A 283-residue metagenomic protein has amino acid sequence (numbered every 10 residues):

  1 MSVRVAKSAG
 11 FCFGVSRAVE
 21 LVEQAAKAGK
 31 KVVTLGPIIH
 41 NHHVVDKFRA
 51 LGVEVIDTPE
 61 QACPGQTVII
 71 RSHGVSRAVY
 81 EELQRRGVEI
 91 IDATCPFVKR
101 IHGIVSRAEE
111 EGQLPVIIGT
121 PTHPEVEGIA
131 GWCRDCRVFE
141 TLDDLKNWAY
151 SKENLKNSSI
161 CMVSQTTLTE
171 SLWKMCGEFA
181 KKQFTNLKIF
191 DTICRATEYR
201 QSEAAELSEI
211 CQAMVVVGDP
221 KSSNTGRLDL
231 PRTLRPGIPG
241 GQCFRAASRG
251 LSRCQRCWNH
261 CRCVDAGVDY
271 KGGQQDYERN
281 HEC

Functional and structural regions predicted by a protein language model:
M1-C283: The feature marks the mature, well-folded catalytic cores of soluble enzymes
